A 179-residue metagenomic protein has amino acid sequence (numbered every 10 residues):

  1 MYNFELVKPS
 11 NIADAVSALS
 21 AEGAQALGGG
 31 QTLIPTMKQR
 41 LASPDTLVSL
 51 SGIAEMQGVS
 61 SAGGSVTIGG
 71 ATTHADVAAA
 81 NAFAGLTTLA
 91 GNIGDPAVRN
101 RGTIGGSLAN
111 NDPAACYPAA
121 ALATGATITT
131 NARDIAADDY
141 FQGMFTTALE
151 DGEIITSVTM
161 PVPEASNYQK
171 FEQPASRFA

Functional and structural regions predicted by a protein language model:
M1-A179: C-terminal structural segment of proteins
